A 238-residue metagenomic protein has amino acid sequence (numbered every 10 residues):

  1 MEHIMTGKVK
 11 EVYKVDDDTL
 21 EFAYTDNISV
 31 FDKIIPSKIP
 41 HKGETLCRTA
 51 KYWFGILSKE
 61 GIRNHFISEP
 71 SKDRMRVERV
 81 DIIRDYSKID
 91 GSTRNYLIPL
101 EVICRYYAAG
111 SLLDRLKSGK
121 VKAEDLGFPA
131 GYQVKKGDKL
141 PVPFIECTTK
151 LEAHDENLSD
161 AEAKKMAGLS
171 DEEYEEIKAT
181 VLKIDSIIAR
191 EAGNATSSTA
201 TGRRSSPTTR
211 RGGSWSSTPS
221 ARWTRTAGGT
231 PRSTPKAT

Functional and structural regions predicted by a protein language model:
M1-T148: Active-site loop/lid in soluble adenylation, ligation, and acyl-transfer enzymes
K10-E11, R203-S205: Short acidic loop-to-beta-strand element that houses the catalytic metal-binding Asp/Glu of nuclease active sites
T19, T196-T199, R211-S214: Coil-to-beta-strand transition motifs
I103, T199-R203, S216: A structural signal for short, well-ordered beta-strand segments and their strand-loop junctions that often border
D138-S170: A short mid-domain helix/strand-loop element embedded in enzyme catalytic domains that forms or borders the active-site
L169-A200: A long amphipathic alpha-helix within ATP-dependent nucleotide-binding catalytic cores
R204-T238: Catalytic activation segment of kinase domains across protein kinase-like and atypical kinase folds
